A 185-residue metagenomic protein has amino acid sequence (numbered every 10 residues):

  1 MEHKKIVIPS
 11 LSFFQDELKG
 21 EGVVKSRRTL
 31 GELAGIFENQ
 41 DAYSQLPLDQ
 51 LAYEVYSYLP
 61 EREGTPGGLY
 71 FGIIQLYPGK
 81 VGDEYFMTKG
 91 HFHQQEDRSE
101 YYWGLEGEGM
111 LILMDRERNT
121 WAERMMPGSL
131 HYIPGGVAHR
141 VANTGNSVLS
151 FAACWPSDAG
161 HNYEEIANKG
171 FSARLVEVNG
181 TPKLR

Functional and structural regions predicted by a protein language model:
M1-F14: N-terminal capping/interface segment
L18-P127, T144-L149, C154-R185: Active-site region of the double-stranded beta-helix
E61, A138-H139: Short beta-turn/strand-loop junction motif enriched in small, turn-promoting residues
M126-G128, I133-V137: Conserved SET/PR-domain catalytic core that frames the SAM/AdoMet-binding pocket
